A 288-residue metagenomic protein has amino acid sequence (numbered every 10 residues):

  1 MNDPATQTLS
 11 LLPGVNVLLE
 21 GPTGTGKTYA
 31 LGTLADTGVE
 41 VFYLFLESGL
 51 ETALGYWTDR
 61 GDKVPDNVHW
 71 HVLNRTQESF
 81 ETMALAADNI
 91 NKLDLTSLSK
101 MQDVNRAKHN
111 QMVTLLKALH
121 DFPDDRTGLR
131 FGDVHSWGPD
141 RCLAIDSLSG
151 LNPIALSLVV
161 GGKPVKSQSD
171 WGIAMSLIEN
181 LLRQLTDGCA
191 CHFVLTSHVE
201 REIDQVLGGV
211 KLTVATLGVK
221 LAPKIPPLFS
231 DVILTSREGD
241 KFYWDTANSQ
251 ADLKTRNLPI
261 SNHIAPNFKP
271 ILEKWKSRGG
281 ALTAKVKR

Functional and structural regions predicted by a protein language model:
M1-D3, A215-T216: Short gly/ser/thr-rich secondary-structure transition/capping motifs
N2-Q7, L12-T127, G132, S136-P139: Conserved P-loop
E20-P22, Y43-E47, I145, T196-H198 (+1 more regions): Short His-Asn-centered micro-motif
E47-E51, N74-S79, L148-G150, V199-D204 (+2 more regions): Conserved nucleotide-binding/hydrolysis micro-motifs of P-loop NTPases
W57-E78, D240-R288: P-loop/Walker A phosphate-binding loop and immediately adjacent motor/lid segment at beta-alpha junctions
A118-F122, L151-I154, G188, L228 (+1 more regions): Conserved, well-folded catalytic cores of nucleic-acid-processing and energy-transducing macromolecular machines
G132-K224: P-loop NTPase motor core
C191-K269: Phosphate-binding/switch region of NTP-binding enzymes
